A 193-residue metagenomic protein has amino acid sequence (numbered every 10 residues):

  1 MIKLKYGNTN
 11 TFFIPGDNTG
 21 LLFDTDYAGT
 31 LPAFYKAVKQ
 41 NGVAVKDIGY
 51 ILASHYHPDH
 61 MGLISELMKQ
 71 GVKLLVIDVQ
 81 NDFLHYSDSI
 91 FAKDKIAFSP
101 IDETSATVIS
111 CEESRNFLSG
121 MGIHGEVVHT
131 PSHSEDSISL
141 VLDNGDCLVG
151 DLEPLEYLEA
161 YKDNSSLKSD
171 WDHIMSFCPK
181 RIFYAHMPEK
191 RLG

Functional and structural regions predicted by a protein language model:
M1-N41, I138-E153: Conserved beta-strand hairpin/beta-sheet module of binuclear metal-dependent hydrolase folds, prominently
L21-D24, D47-L52, V127-H129: Short catalytic-loop micro-motif centered on adjacent basic/acidic residues
L21-F23, L52, L74, D146-L148 (+1 more regions): Residue-level marker for buried hydrophobic side chains located in beta-strands that build the well-ordered beta-sheet
A28-G29, I123-G193: Metallo-beta-lactamase
T30-L31, K39-S114: Active-site HxH/HxHxD metal-binding segment of metal-dependent hydrolases
F34-A37, L63, L167-H173: A general structural detector for well-ordered alpha-helical segments in enzyme core domains, enriched
N41-K46, G120-I123, F177: Glycine-rich phosphate-binding loop signature in dinucleotide/nucleotide-binding domains
V108-E112, L118-G122, V128: A conserved mid-domain beta-alpha-beta active-site/ligand-binding segment of alpha/beta enzyme cores
